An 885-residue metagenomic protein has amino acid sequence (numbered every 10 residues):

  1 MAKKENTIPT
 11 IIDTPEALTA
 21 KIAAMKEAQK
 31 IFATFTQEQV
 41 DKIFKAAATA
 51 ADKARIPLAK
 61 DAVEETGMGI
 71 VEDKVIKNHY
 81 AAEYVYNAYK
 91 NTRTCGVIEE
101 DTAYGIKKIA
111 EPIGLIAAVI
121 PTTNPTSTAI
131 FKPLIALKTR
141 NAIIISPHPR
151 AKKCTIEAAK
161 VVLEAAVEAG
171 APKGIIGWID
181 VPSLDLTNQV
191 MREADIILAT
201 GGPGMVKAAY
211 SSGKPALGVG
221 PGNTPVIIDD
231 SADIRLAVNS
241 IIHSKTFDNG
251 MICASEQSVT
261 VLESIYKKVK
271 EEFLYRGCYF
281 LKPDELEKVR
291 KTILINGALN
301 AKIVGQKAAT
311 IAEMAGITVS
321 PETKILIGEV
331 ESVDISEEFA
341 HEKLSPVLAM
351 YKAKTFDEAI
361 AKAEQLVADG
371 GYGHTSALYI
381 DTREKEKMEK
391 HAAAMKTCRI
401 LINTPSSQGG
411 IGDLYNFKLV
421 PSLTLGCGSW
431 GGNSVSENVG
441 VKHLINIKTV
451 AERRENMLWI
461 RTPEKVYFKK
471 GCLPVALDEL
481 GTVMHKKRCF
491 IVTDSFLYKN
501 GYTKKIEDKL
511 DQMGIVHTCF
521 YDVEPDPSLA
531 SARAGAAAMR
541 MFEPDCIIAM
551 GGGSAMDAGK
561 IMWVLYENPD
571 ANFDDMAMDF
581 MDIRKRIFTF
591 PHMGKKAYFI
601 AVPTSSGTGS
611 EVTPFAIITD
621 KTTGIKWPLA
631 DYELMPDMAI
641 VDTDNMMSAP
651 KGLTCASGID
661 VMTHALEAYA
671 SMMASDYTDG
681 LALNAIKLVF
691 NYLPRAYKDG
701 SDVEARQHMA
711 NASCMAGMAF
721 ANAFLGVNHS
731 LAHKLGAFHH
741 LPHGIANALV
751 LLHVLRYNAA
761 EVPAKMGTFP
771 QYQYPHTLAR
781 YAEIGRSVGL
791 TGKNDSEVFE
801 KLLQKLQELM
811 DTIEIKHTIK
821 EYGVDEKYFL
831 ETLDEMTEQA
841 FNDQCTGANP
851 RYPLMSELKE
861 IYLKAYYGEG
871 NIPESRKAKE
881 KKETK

Functional and structural regions predicted by a protein language model:
A2-K107, I135, Y275: N-terminal Rossmann-like NAD(P)+-binding subdomain of aldehyde/semialdehyde dehydrogenases
K3, A33, I317-N456: Conserved C-terminal structural/oligomerization subdomain of aldehyde/semialdehyde dehydrogenase
E5, I12-T14, I130, V206-D334 (+1 more regions): ALDH superfamily catalytic-core signature
R93, A158, A530-D644: Glycine/threonine-rich beta-strand-loop-alpha-helix active-site module that forms ligand/phosphate-binding
V97-L236: Rossmann-like NAD(P) dinucleotide-binding subdomain of oxidoreductase/dehydrogenase enzymes
K267, V612-A723: Carboxylate- and glycine-rich phosphate/diphosphate-binding segment that chelates Mg2+/Mn2+
M457-C546, I819-K820: ATP/NTP phosphate-donor binding region
F738, I745-E831, N871-I872, R876: Gly/Pro-rich interdomain helix-loop hinge
